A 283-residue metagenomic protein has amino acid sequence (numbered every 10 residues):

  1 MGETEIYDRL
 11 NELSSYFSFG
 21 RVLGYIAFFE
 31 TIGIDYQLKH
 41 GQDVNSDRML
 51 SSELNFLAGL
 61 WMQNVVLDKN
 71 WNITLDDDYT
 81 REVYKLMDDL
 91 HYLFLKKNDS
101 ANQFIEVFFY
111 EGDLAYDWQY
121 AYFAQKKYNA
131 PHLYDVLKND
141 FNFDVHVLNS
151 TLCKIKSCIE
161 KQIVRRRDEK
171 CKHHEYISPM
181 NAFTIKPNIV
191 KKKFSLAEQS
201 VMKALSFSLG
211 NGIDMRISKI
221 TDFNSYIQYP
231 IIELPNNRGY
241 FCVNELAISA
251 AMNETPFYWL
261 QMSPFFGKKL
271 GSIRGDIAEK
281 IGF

Functional and structural regions predicted by a protein language model:
M1-E279: Acidic, metal-dependent phosphodiester-chemistry machinery of nucleic-acid enzymes
F283: Short acidic loop-to-beta-strand element that houses the catalytic metal-binding Asp/Glu of nuclease active sites
